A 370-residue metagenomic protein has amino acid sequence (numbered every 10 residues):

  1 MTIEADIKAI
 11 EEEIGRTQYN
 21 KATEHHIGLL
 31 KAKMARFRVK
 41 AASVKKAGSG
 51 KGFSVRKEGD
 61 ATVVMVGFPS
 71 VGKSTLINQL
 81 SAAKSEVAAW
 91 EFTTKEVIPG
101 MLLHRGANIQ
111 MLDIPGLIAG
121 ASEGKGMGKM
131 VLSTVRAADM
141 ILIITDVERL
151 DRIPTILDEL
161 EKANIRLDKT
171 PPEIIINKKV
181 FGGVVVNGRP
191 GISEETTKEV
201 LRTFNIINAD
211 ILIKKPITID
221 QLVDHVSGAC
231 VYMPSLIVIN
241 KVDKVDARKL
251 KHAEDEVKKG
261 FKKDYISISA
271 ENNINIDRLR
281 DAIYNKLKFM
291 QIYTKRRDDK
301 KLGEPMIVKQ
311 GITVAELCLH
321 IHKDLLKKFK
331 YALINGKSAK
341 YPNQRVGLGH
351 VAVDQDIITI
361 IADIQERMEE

Functional and structural regions predicted by a protein language model:
T2-I192: Conserved G1/Walker A P-loop phosphate-binding module
R16, A22-V66, V71, P172-E370: C-terminal-of-GTPase-core extension/linker across diverse P-loop GTPases
